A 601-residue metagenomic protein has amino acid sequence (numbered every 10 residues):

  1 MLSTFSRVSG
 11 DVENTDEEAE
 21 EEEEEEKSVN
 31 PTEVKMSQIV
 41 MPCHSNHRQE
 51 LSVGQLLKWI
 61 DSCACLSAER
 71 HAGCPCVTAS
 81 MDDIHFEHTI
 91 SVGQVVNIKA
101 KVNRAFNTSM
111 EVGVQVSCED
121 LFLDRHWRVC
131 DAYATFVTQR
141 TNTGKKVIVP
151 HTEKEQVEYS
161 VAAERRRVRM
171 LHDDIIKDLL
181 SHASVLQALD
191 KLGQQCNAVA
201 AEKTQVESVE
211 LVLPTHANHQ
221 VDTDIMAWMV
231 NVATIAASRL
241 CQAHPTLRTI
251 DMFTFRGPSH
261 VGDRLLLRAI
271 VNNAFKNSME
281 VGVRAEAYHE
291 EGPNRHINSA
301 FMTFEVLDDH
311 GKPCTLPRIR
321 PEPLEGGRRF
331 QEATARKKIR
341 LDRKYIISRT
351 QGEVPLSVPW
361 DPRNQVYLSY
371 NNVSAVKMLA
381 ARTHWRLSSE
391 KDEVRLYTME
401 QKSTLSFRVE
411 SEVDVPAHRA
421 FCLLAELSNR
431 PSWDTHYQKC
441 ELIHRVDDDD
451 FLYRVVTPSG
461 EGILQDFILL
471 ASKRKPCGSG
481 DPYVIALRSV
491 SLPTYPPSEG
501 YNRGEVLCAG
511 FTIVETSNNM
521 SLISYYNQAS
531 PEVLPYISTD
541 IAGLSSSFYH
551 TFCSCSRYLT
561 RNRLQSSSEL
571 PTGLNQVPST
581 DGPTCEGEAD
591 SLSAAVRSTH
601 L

Functional and structural regions predicted by a protein language model:
M1-S45, I148-H219, T315-Q401, F407 (+3 more regions): Non-catalytic linker/capping segments at the edges of enzyme domains
L2-N14, V34, S91-V92, N103-D178 (+8 more regions): HotDog/MaoC-like acyl-thioester-processing domains
S28-V34, L51-Q55, D61-M110, W127-D131 (+7 more regions): Hydrophobic beta-strand-centered segment that forms part of the acyl-chain substrate-binding groove
M36, I98, V112-V114, C130-A134 (+10 more regions): Hydrophobic residues positioned within well-ordered beta-strands of beta-sheet architectures
S37-V40, H85, T135-V137, V209-L211 (+5 more regions): Generic structural detector for well-ordered beta-strands
M41-D61, A198-L247, D263, H418-C422 (+2 more regions): A conserved, well-ordered hydrophobic junction motif at loop->secondary-structure transitions
H216, S259, D361-L601: Eukaryotic helix-grip
